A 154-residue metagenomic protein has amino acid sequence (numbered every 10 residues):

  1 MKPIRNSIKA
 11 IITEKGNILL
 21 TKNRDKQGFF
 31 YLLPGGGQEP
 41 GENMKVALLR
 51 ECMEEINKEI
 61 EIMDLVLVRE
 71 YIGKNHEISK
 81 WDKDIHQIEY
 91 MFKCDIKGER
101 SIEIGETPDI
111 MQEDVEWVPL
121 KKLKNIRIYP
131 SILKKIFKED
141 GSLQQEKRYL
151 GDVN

Functional and structural regions predicted by a protein language model:
M1-L19, E39-P40, M63, M91-K93: Conserved N-terminal beta-strand and adjoining loop/helix that marks the start of the Nudix/MutT-like hydrolase domain
R5, T13, L33, I60 (+2 more regions): Short connector loops at helix/strand junctions that flank enzyme active sites, especially segments positioning acidic
K15-N17, R24, C94-R100, L120-K122: Short loop segments at secondary-structure junctions
N17-E55: Conserved Nudix-box catalytic region and its N-terminal flanking loop in Nudix hydrolases and closely related
E59-V68: A short coil-to-beta-strand element that immediately follows conserved catalytic motifs
G73-E103: Active-site-adjacent beta-strand/loop module that shapes the phosphate/pyrophosphate-binding cleft
I104-F137: NUDIX/MutT-family hydrolases
S131-N154: Charged phosphate-binding loop/patch that engages nucleotide di/tri-phosphates or the phosphate backbone of nucleic
